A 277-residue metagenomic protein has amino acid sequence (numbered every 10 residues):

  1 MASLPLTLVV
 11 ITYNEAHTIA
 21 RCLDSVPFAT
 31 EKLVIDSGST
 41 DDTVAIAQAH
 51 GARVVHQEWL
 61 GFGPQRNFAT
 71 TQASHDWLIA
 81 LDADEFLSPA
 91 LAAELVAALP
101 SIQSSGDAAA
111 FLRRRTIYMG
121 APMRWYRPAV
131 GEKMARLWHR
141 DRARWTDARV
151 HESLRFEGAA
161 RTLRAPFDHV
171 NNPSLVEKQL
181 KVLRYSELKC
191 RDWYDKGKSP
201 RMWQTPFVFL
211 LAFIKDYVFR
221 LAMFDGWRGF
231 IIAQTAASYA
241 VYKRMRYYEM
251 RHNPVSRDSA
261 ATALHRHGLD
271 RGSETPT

Functional and structural regions predicted by a protein language model:
S3, A73-D76: Active-site acidic short loop of glycosyltransferases
P5-T7: Cell-envelope/extracellular polymer assembly enzymes that use nucleotide-activated donors
V10-E31: Short, well-formed alpha-helical segments that are part of the catalytic scaffolds of diverse glycosyltransferases
H17-A20, D41-H50, A90-L91: Acidic helix N-cap motif at the loop->helix transition within catalytic regions of sugar-transfer enzymes
S25, D36-A45, D82: A conserved acidic beta->alpha catalytic loop
S37, Q57, H75, D82-E85 (+2 more regions): Short acidic donor-binding/metal-coordinating loop in glycosyltransferase active sites
V44-Q72, S101: Conserved donor nucleotide-binding strand/loop of the catalytic core
N67-T70, W77, S88-N253, T262 (+2 more regions): Catalytic-site signature of metal-activated, phosphate-bearing donor transferases, centered on the GT-A/GT-A-like
